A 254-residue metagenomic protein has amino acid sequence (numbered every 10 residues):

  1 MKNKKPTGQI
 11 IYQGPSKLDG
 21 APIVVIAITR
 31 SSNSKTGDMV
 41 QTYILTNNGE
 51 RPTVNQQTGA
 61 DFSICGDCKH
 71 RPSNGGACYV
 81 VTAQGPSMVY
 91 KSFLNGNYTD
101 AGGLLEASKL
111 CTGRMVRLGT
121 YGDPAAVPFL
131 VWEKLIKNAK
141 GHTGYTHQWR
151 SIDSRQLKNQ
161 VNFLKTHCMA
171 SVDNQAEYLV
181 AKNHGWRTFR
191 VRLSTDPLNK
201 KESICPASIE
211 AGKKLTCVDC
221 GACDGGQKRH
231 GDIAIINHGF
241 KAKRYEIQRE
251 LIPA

Functional and structural regions predicted by a protein language model:
M1-A254: Class I S-adenosyl-L-methionine
